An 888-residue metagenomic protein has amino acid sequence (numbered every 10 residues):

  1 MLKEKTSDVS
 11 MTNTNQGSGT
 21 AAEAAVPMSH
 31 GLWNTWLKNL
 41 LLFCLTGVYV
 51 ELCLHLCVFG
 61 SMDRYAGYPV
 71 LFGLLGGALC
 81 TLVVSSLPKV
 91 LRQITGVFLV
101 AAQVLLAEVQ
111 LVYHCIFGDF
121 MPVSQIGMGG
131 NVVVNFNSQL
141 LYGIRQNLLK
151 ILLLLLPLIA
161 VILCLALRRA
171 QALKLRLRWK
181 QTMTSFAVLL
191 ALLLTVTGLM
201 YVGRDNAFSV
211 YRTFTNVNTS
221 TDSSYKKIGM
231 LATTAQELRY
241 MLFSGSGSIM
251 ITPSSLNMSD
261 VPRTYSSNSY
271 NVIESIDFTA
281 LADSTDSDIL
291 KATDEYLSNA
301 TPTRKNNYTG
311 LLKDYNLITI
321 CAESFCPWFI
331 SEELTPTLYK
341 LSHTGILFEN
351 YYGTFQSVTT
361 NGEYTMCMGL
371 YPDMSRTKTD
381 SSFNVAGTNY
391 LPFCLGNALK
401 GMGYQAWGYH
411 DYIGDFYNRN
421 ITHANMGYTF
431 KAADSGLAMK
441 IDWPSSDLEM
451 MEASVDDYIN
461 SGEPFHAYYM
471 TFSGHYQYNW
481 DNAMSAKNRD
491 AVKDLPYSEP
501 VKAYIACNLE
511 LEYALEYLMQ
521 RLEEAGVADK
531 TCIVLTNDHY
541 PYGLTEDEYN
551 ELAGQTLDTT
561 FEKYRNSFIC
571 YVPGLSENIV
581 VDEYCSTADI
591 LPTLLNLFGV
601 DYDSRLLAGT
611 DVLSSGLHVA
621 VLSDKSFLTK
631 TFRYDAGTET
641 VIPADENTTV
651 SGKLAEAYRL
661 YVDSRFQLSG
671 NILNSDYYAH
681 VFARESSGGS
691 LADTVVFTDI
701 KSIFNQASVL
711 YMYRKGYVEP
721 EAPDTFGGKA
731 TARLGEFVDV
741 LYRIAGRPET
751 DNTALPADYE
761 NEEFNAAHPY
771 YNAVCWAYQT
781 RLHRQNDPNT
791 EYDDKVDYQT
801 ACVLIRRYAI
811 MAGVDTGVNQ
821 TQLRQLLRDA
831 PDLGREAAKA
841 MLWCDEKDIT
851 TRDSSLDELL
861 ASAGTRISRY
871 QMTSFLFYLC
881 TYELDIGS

Functional and structural regions predicted by a protein language model:
M1, S7-A24, M250-A300, Y678-Y717 (+3 more regions): Intrinsically disordered, low-complexity repeat and linker tracts
L2-E4, A25-N268: Transmembrane and membrane-interface helices of multi-pass, inner-membrane envelope-modifying transferases
V104, N131, D589, T593-L597 (+3 more regions): Generic recognition of well-ordered alpha-helical segments
V217-T319, S324-T337: Membrane/wall-proximal cationic-aromatic binding patches
S287-T694: Solvent-exposed soluble domains appended to multi-pass membrane proteins
S342-I346, Y371-P372, K400-Y404, I459-N460 (+8 more regions): Sec-exported extracytoplasmic/periplasmic mature domains
S687-Q706, K715, E719-V738, Y742-Y771 (+4 more regions): Feature responds to low-complexity, polar/acidic, surface-exposed segments characteristic of secreted/exported proteins
